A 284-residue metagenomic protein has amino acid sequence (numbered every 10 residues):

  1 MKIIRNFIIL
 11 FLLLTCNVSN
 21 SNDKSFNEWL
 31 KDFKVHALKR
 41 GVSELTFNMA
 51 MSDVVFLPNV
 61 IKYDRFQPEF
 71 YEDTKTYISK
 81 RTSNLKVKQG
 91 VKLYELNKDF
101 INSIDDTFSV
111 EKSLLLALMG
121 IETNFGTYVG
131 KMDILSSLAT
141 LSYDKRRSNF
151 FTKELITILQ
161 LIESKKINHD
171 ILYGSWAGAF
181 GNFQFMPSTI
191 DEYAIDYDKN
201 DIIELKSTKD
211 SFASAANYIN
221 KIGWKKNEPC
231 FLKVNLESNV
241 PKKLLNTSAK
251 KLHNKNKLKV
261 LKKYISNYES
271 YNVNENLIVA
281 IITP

Functional and structural regions predicted by a protein language model:
I4-T15: Sec-dependent N-terminal signal peptides
N17-S21: Sec/Tat signal peptide C-region and signal peptidase I cleavage site
D23-L96, N102-D105: An acidic, Gly/Ser/Thr/Pro-rich helix-cap/linker signature
F26-W29, F47, L116-G120, G174-W176 (+1 more regions): Tryptophan-centric aromatic hotspots in well-structured domains and transmembrane helices
A37, Y77-A216, N220: Acidic/His-rich structured neighborhood in mature extracellular/periplasmic domains
G41-M51, K112, Y197-L205, N227-E228: Short, surface-exposed acidic
S52-V55, G120-T123, L232-L236: Short amphipathic alpha-helical surface patches that mediate protein-protein
K165, H169-P284: Flexible, glycine-rich surface segments
